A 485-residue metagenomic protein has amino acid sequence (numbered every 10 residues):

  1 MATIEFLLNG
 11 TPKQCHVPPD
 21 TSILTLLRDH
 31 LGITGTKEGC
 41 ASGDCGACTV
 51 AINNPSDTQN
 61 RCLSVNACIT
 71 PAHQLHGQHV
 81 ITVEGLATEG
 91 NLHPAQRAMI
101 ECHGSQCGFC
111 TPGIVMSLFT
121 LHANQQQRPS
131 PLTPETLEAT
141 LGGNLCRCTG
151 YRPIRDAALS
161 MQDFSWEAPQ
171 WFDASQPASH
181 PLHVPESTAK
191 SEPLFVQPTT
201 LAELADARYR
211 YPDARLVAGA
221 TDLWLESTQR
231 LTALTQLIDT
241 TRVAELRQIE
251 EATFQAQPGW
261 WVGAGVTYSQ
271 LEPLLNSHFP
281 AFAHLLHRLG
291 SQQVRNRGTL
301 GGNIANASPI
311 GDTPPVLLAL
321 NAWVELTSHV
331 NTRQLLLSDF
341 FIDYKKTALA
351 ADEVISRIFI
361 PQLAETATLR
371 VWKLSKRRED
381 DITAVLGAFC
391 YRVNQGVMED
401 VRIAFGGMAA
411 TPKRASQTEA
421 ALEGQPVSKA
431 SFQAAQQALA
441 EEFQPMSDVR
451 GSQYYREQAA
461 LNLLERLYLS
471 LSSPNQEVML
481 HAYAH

Functional and structural regions predicted by a protein language model:
M1-T11: Eukaryote-biased recognition of intrinsically disordered, low-complexity regulatory segments
L7, A51-N54, S64-A67, G90 (+4 more regions): C-terminal structural segment of proteins
C15-V50: A basic, amphipathic helix-loop patch mediating RNA/tRNA/ribosome contacts
H16, K37-G46, H103-G113, G142-R152: Cysteine-centered iron-sulfur cluster-binding motifs in ferredoxin-type domains/subunits of redox enzymes
V17-S22, A67-Q74, L337-D343: A short, sequence-level motif marking secondary-structure junctions
D20, G77, P112-V115, V243: ATP/adenylate-binding site constellation spanning eukaryotic-like Ser/Thr protein kinases, ABC-transporter
I52-V83: S4-like RNA-binding module at protein N-termini
I81, A87, V266: Basic, flexible Lys/Arg- and Gly-enriched helix-loop patches that mediate nucleic-acid binding at interfaces with rRNA
